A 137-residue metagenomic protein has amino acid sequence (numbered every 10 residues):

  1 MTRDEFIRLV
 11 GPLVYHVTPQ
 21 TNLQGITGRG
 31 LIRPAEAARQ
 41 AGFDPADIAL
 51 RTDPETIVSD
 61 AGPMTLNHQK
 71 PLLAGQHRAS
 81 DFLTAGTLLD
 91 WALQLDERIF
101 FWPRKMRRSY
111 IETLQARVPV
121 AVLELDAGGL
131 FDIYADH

Functional and structural regions predicted by a protein language model:
M1-D90: ADP-ribose/NAD+-binding catalytic cleft of ART/PARP-like enzymes
T52-H137: ADP-ribosyltransferase catalytic core
